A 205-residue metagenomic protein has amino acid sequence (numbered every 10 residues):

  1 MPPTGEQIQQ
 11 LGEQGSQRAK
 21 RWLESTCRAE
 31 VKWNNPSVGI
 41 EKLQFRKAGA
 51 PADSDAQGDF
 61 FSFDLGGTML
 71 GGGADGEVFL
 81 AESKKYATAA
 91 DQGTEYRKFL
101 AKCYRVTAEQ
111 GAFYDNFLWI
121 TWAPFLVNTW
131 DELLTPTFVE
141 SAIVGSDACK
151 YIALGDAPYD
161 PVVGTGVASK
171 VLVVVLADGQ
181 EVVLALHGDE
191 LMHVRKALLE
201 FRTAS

Functional and structural regions predicted by a protein language model:
M1-S205: Mixed-charge (Asp/Glu-Lys/Arg
